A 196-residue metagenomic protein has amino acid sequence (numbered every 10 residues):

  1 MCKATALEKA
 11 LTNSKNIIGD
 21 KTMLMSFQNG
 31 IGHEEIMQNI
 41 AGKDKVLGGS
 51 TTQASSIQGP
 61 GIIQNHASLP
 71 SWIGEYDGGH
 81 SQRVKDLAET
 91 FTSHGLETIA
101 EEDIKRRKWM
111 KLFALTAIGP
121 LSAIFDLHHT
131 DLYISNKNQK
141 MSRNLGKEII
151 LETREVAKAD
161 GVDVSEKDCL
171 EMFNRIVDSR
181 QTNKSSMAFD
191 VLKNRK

Functional and structural regions predicted by a protein language model:
M1-I62: Rossmann-like NAD(P)(H) cofactor-binding subdomain of soluble oxidoreductases
C2, V46, F113, L145 (+1 more regions): A generic short alpha-helical patch detector that favors 3-5-residue windows in or near N-terminal regions
A4-T5, G78, D103, K196: Short, surface-exposed acidic/glycine-rich loop or hinge patches that mediate macromolecular interfaces
A6-L7, H33, G79-H80, G119 (+1 more regions): Short phosphate-engaging motifs
I17, I40-K45, I62-E166: Internal alpha-helical scaffold of NAD(P)-dependent oxidoreductase catalytic cores
Q53, R106, M172: Positions that flank functional sites
K158-K196: C-terminal active-site/capping subdomain that shapes the small-molecule cofactor and substrate pocket of enzyme
